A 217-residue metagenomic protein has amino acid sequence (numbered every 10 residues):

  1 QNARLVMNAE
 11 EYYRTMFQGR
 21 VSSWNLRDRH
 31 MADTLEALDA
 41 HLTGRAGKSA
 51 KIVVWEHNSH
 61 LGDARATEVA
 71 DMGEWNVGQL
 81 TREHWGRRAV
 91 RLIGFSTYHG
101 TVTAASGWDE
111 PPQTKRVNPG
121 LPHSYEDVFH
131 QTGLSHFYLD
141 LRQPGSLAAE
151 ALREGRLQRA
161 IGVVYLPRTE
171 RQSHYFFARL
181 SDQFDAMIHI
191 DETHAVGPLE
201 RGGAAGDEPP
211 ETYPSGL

Functional and structural regions predicted by a protein language model:
Q1-K51, N58: A charged, amphipathic alpha-helical module
M7, L26-T34, E56, M72-N76 (+2 more regions): Generic recognition of stable, solvent-exposed alpha-helical segments in well-folded globular domains
K48-I52, R87-V90: Loop/turn elements at helix/coil->beta-strand transitions in domains of secreted/extracellular proteins
V53-W55, I188: Structural motif
W55-E56, G94: Short beta-strand segments
G62-L217: C-terminal regions of proteins
